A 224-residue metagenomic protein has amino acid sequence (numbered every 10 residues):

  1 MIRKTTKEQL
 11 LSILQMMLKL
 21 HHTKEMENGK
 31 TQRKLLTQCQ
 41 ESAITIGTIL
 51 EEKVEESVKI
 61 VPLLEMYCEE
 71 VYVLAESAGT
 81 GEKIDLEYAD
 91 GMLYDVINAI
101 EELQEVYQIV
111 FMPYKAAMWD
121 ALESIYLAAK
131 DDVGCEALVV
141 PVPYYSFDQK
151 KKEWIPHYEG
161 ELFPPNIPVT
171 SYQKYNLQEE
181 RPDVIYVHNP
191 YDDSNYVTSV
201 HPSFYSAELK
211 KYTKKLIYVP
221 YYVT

Functional and structural regions predicted by a protein language model:
M1-K30: Short terminal alpha-helical segments
I2, T6, N28, L35 (+2 more regions): Generic alpha-helical structural element
Q9-I13, L35-Q40, I60-L63: Short amphipathic alpha-helical heptad-repeat segments
H21-K24, L35-I49: Long, compositionally biased charged/polar accessory segments in the mid-to-C-terminal portions of proteins
G29-Q40, Y126-L127: Surface-exposed flexible segments
T45-Y94, R181-V187: Helix-enriched interaction subdomains in cytosolic or periplasmic regions, typified by TIR/SEFIR signaling/NADase cores
A78-V106, A116-W119, I217-T224: Short N-terminal or domain-adjacent regulatory/targeting segments
Y107-T224: Active-site and donor-binding regions of nucleotide-sugar-utilizing enzymes
